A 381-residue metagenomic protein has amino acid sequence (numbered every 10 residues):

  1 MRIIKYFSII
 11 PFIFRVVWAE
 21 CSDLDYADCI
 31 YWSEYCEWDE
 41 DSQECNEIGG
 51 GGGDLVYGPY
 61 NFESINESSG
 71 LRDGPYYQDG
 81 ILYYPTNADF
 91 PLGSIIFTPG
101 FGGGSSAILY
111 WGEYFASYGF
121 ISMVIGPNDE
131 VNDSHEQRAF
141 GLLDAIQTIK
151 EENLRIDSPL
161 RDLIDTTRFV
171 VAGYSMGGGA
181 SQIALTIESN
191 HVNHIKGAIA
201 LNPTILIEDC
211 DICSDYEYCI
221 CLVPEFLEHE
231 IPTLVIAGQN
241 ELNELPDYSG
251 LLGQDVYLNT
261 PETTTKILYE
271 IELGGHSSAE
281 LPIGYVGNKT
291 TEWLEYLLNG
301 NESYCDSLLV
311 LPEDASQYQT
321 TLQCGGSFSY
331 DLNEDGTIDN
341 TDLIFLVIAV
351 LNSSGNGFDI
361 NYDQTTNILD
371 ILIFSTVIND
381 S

Functional and structural regions predicted by a protein language model:
D23, D28-E47: Extracellular Cys-Trp
G49-F90: N-terminal cap/lid segment of alpha/beta-hydrolase-fold proteins
F90, E136-G179, I187: Gly/Ser-rich "nucleophile elbow"/oxyanion-hole loop immediately N-terminal to the catalytic nucleophile in hydrolases
P91-G100: Short beta-strand element of the alpha/beta-hydrolase
S106-I125: Short amphipathic alpha-helix adjacent to the substrate-entry channel of hydrolases
N193-A279: The feature captures the conserved acid-bearing segment of alpha/beta-hydrolase catalytic domains
E272-S327: Alpha/beta-hydrolase-fold serine-hydrolase catalytic core, especially in secreted/extracellular enzymes
C324-S381: Cellulosome-associated attachment modules in secreted, modular CAZymes
